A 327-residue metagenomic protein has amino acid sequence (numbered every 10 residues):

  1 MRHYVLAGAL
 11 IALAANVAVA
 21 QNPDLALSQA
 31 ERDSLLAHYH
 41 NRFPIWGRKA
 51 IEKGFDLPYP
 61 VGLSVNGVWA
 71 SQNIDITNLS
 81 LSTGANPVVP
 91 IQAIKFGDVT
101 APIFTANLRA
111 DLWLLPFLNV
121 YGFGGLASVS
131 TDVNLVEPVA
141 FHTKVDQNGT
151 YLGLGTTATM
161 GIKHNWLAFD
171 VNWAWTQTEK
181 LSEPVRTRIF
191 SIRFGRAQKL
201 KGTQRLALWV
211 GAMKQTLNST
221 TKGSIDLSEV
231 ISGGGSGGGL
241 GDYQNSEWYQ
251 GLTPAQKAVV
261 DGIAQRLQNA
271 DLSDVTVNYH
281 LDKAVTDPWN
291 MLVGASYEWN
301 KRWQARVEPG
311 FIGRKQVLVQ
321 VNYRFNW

Functional and structural regions predicted by a protein language model:
Q21-P102, D111: Short glycine/proline- and aromatic-enriched beta-strand/turn motifs that initiate or cap beta-hairpins
A50, I91-F96, E137-K144, T176-E183 (+2 more regions): Extracellular loop and loop/strand-boundary signature of outer-membrane beta-barrel proteins
Y59, P102-A106, D146-L152, W175 (+3 more regions): Residues that define the transmembrane beta-barrel architecture of outer-membrane proteins
V65, I103-P116, G122, L154-M160 (+4 more regions): Residues on the lipid-exposed face of transmembrane beta-strands in outer-membrane beta-barrel proteins
G67-N73, G124-S130, M160-H164, V171-E179 (+5 more regions): Transmembrane beta-strands of outer-membrane beta-barrel pores
D75-S82, T131-V139, T178-V185, T220-L227 (+1 more regions): Outer-membrane beta-barrel translocator domains and adjoining extracellular loop/strand segments of Gram-negative
L118-V120, I162-L167, K201-G202, L206 (+2 more regions): Repeated loop/turn-to-beta-strand initiation elements of outer-membrane beta-barrel proteins
A174-N300, F325: Outer-membrane beta-barrel transmembrane domain signature
